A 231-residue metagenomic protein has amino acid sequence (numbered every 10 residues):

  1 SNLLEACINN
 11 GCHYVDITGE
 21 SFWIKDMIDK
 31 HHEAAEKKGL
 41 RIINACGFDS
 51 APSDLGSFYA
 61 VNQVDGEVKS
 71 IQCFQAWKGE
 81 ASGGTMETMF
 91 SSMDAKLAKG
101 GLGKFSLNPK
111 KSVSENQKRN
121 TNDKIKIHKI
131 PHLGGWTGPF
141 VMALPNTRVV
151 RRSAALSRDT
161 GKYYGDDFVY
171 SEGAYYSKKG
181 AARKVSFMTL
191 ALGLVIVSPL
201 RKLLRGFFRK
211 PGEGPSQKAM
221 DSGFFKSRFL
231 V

Functional and structural regions predicted by a protein language model:
N2-S112: Glycine-/Pro-rich loop/turn segments that contact NAD(P) or position catalytic residues in Rossmann-like domains
N62-V231: C-terminal catalytic/substrate-binding lobe primarily of soluble NAD(P)-dependent oxidoreductases
